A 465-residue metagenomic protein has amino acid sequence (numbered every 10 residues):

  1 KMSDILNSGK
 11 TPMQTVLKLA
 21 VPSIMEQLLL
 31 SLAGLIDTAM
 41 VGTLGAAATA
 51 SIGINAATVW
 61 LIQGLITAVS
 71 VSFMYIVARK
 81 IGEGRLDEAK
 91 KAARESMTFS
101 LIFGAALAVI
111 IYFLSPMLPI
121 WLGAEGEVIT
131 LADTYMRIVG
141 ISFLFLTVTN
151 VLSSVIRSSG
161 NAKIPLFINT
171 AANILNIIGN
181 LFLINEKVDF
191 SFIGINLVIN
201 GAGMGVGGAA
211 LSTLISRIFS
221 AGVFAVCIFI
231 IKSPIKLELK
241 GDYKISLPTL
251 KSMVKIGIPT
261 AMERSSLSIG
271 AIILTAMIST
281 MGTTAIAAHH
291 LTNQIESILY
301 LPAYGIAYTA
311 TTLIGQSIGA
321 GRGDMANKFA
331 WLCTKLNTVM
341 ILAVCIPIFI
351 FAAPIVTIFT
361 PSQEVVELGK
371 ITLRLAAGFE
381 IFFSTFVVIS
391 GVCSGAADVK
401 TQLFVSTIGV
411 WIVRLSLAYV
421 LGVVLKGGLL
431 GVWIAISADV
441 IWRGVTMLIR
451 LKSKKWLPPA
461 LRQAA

Functional and structural regions predicted by a protein language model:
K1-S23, V77-L144, S191-G257, I314-F379 (+1 more regions): Short alpha-helical transmembrane segments in multi-pass integral membrane proteins
S8-A39, T43-L44, A57-S72, I76 (+8 more regions): N-terminal transmembrane alpha-helices
K18-D37, I138, T149, A172 (+3 more regions): Transmembrane helical elements of multi-pass membrane transporters/channels
S23, Q27, T38-A39, Y75 (+14 more regions): Transmembrane alpha-helix boundary and packing residues in multipass membrane permease domains and related
L30, G34-D37, V41, Q63-S70 (+15 more regions): Alpha-helical transmembrane segments and their lipid-water interface positions in multi-pass membrane proteins
L32-A50, P119-G126, F182-K187, N196-M204 (+4 more regions): Helix-terminus/linker motif at the lipid-water interface of multi-pass membrane proteins
T49-V109, F113, L146-P165, T275 (+2 more regions): Small-residue-rich hydrophobic transmembrane alpha-helices
S70, V139-R157, P165-N173, A209-F224 (+5 more regions): Short runs within selected transmembrane alpha-helices of multi-pass transporters and secretion channels
